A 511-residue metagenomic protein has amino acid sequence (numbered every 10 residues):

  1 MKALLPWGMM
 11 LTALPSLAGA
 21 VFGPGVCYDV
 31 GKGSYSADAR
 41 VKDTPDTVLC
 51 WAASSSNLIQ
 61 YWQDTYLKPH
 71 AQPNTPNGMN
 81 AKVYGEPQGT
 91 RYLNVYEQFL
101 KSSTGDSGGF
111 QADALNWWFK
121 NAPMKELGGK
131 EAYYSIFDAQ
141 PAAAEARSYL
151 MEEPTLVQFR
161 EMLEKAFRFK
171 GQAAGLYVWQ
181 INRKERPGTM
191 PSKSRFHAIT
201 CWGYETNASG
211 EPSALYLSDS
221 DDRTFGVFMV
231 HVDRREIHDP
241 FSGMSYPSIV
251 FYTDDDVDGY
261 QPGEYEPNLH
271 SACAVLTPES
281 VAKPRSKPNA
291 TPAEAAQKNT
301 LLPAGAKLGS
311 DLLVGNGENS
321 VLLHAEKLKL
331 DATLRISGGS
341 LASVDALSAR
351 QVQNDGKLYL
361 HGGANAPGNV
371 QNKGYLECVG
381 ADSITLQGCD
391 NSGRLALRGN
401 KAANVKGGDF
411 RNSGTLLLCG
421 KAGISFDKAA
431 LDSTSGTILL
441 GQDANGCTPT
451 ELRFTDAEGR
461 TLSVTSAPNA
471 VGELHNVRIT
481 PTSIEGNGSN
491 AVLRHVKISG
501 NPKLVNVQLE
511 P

Functional and structural regions predicted by a protein language model:
M1-P6: Positively charged n-region of N-terminal signal peptides that target proteins for export
A13-P15: N-terminal signal peptide c-region/cleavage motif recognized by signal peptidases
A18-L127, D254-D256, Y260, S280-S286: Active-site-adjacent structural segments surrounding the nucleophilic cysteine of cysteine proteases and isopeptidases
K32-G33, R183-P191, G210, V227 (+9 more regions): Intrinsic-disorder/low-complexity loop/linker signature
N57, R195, L269-V275, L417-C419 (+1 more regions): Extended low-polarity, hydrophobic cluster-rich segments
L100-T206, P212, Y265-H270, P284-S286: Predominantly the structural core of cysteine protease catalytic domains
R160-M162, Y177-E294: Active-site signature of cysteine proteases
P292-K307, L313-L328, T333-P511: Extracellular beta-strand-rich, repetitive "passenger/adhesive" scaffolds that bind or process carbohydrates
